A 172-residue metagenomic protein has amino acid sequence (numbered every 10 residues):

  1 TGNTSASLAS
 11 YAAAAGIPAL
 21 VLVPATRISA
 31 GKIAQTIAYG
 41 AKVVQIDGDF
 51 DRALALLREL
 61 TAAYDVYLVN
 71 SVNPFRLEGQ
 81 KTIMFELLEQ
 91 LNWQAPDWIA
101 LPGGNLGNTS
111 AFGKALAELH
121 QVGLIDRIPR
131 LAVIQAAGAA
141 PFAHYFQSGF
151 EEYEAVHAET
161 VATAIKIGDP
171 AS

Functional and structural regions predicted by a protein language model:
G2-S5, V23-S29, P74, L106 (+1 more regions): Acidic, glycine-rich active-site loops and adjacent beta-strand->loop/helix elements that engage anionic groups
S5-G48, R52-L60, A143-Q147: Active-site-proximal loop->helix
A6, S10, A34, D51 (+7 more regions): Residues on a specific face of well-ordered alpha-helices
L20, V44, Y67-V69, A100 (+1 more regions): Hydrophobic/aromatic beta-strand patches that form the interior of the parallel beta-sheet core in alpha/beta enzyme
L22-P24, D97-L101, D126-Q135: Beta-strand segments within the central parallel beta-sheet cores of soluble alpha/beta enzyme folds
G48-D65, E118-S172: Active-site/ligand-binding loops adjacent to catalytic centers
T61-V122: Active-site/ligand-binding-proximal alpha/beta "capping" segment
